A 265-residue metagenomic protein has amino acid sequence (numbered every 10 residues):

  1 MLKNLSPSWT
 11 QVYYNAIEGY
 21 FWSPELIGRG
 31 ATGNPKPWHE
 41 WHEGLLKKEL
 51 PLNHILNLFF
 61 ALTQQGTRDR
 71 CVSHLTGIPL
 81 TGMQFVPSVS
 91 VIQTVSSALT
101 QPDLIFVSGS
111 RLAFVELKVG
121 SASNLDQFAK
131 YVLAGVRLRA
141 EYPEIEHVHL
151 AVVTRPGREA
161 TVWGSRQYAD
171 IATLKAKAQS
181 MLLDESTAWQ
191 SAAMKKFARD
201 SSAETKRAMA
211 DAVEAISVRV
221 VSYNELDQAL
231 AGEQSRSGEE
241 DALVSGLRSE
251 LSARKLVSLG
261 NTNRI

Functional and structural regions predicted by a protein language model:
M1-I265: Charged, terminal alpha-helix-loop-beta segments that serve as non-catalytic nucleic-acid engagement and/or assembly
